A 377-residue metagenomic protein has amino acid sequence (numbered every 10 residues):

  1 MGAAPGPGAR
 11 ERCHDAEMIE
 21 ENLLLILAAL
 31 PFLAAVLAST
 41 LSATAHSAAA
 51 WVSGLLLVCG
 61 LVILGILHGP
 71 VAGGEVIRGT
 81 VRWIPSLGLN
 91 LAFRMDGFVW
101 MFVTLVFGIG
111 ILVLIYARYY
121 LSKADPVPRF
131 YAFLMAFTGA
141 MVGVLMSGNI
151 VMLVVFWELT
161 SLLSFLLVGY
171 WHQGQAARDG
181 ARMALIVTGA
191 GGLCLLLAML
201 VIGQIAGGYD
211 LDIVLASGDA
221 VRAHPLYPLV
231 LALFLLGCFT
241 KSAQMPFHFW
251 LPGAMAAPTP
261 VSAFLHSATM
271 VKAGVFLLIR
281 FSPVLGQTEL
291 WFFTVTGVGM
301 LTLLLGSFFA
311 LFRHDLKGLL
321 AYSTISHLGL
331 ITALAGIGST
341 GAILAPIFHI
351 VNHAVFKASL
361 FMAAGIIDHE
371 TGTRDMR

Functional and structural regions predicted by a protein language model:
G2-G8: Residue-identity detector for glycine
R10-E17: Short, Lys/Arg-enriched N-terminal segments with co-localized hydrophobic residues within the first ~10-30 amino acids
E17-L23, V36-A132, V201-V221, F249 (+2 more regions): Transmembrane helix-loop-helix hairpins at membrane boundaries of multipass inner-membrane proteins
I26-A43, F239, A243, L303: N-terminal signal-anchor/start-transfer transmembrane helix
I26-L30, L55, V271, K357: Hydrophobic alpha-helical membrane-embedded or membrane-associated segments
L112-P128, L134-L153, L163-R377: Hydrophobic transmembrane alpha-helices and their helix-loop junctions in integral membrane proteins
E158: Short phosphate-coordinating micro-motif centered on Lys-Gly-acidic
